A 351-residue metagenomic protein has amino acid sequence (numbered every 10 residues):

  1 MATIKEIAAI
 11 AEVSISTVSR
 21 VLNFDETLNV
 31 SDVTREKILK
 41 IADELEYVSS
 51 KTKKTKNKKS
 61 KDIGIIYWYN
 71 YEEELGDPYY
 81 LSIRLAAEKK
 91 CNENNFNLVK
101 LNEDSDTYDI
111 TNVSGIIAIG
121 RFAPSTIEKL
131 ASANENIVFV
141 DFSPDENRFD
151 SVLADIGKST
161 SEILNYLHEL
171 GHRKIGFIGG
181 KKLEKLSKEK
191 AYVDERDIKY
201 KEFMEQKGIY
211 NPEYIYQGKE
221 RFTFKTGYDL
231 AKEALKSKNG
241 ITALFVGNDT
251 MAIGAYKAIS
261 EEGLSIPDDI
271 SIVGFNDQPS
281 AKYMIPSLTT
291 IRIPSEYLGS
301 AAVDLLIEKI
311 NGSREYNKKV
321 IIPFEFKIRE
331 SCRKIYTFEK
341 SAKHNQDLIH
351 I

Functional and structural regions predicted by a protein language model:
M1-K59: N-terminal helix-turn-helix DNA-binding module of bacterial transcription factors
A2, K58-N165, E169, S341 (+1 more regions): Alpha-helical recognition/docking segments in bacterial nutrient-uptake and carbohydrate-utilization systems
S14, V48, S114, R173-I175 (+1 more regions): Short acidic/polar active-site loop segments enriched in Thr and Asp
L45, L170-H172, A234-G240: Glycine-rich phosphate-binding loop signature in dinucleotide/nucleotide-binding domains
N70-P78, N102-D104, V152-E162, I178-L230 (+4 more regions): Hinge/beta->alpha junction and helix N-cap segments in small-molecule ligand-binding domains
R173-K174, N211-Y214, I266-S271: Short acidic capping loops at alpha-helix termini that bridge into adjacent secondary structure
A231-I351: Flexible loop/turn connectors
